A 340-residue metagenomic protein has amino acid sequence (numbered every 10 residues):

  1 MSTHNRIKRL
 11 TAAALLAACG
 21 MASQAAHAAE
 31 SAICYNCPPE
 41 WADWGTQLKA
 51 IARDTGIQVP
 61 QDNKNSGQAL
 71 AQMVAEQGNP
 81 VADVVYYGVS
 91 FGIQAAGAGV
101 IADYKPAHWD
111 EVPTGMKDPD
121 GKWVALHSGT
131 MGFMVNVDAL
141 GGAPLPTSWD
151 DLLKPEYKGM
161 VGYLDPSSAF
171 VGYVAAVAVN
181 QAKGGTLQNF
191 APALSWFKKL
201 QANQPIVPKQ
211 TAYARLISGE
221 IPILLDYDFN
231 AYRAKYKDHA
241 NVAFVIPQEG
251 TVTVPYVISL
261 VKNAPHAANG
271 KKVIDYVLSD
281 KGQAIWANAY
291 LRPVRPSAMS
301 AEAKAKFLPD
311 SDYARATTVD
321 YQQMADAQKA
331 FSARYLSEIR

Functional and structural regions predicted by a protein language model:
S2-A12: Bacterial N-terminal signal peptides that target proteins for export
A28-I93: Early extracytoplasmic/lumenal segment of secretory-pathway proteins
C37-G45, V81-E220: Extracytoplasmic ligand-binding site segments that recognize negatively charged/polar headgroups
V89-A96, I217, P222-N241: A ligand-binding cleft/hinge motif common to bilobed small-molecule-binding domains
E111, G129, L194-K199, P205 (+2 more regions): Periplasmic-binding protein-like
G132-A139, V177-A182, V254-A267, I285-W286: A bilobed periplasmic-binding-protein/Venus flytrap-type ligand-binding module shared by bacterial periplasmic
V261-T318: Mature extracytoplasmic/periplasmic domains
A303-R340: Extracellular/periplasmic bilobal clamshell ligand-binding domains
